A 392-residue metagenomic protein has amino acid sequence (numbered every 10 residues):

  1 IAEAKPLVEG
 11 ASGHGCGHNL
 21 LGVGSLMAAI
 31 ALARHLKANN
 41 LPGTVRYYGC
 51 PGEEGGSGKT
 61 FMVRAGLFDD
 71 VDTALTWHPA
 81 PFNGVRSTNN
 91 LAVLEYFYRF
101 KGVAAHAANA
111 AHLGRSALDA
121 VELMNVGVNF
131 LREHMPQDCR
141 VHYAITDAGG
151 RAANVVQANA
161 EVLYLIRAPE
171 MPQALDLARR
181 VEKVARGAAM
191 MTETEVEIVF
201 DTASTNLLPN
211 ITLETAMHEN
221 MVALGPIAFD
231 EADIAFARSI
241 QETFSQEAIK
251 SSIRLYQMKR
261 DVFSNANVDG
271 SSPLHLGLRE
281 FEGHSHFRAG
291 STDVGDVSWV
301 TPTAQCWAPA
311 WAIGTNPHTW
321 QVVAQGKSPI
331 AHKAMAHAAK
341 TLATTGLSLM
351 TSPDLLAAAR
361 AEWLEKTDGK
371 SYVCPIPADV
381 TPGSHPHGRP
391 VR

Functional and structural regions predicted by a protein language model:
I1-G15, K101-A105, G277-F281, T319-S328: Glycine/charged-rich beta-loop-alpha catalytic/anionic-binding loops adjacent to active sites
I1-V8, A31, R99-V103, E161 (+2 more regions): Short connector loops/turns at beta-strand edges and beta->alpha or beta->beta junctions
A4-G15, N19-L20, L36-Q157, R167: Histidine/acidic-residue-rich, glycine-tolerant segments that coordinate divalent metal ions
G22-L36: Membrane-interfacial alpha-helical segments at the cytosolic side of multi-pass membrane proteins
V23, S57-G58, A108, P172 (+2 more regions): Residues that form or flank phosphate/diphosphate-binding pockets in enzymes that use nucleotide phosphates
V23-M27, M62, M217: Cytochrome P450 catalytic-core helices
L118, E122-R392: Metal-dependent amide/peptide-bond hydrolase catalytic core, centered on the "pita-bread" metallohydrolase fold
